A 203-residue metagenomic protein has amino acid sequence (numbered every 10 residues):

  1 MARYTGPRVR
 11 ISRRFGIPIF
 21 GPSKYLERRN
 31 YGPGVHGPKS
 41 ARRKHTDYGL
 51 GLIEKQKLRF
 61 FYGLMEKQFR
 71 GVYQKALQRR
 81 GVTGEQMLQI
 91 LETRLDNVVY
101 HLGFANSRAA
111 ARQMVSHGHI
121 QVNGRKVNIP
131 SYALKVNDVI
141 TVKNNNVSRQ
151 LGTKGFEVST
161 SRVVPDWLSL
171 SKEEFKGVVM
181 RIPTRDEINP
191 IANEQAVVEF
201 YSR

Functional and structural regions predicted by a protein language model:
M1-L102, I129-R203: Ferredoxin-like alpha/beta domains used as RNA- or RNAP-binding modules
R108, M114-V115, L134: Short, well-ordered loop/turn sites that connect or cap secondary structure elements
G118-V122, K126-N128: Glycine- and Gly-Pro-enriched alpha-helical subdomains that act as flexible, kink-prone "lid/hinge" or packing modules
